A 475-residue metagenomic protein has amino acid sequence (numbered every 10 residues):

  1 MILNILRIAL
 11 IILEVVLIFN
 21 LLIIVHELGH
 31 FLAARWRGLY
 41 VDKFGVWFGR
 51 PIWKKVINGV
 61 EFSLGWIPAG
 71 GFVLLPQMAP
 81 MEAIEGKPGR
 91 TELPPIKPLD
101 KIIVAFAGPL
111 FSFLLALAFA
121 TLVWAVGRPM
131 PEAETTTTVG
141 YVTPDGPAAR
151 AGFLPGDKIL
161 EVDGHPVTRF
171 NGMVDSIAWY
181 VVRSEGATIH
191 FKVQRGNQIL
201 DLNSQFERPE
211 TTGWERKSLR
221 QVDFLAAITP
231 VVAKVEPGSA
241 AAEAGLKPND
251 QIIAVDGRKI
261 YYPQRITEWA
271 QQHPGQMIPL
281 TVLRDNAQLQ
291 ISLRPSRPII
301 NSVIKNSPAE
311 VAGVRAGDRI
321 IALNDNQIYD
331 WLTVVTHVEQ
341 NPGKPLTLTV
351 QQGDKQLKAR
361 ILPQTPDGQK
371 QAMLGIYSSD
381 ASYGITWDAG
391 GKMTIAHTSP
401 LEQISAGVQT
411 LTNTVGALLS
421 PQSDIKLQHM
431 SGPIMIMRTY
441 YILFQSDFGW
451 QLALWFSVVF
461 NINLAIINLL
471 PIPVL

Functional and structural regions predicted by a protein language model:
M1-W36: Long, highly hydrophobic alpha-helical transmembrane signal-anchor segments
I2, L6, T91-L99, K217-E243 (+7 more regions): Functional transmembrane alpha-helices
I2-L3, R35-F119, Q194, G213 (+1 more regions): Membrane-embedded helix-turn/re-entrant segments that form the catalytic/gating core of multi-pass membrane enzymes
F19-I23, L74, S112, A116 (+1 more regions): Alpha-helical transmembrane segments of multi-pass membrane proteins
H26-G29, L64, G108, N468: Divalent metal-coordination and catalytic microenvironments
R37-G38, D42, R128-P147, L154 (+1 more regions): Alpha-helical transmembrane signal-anchor/signal-peptide segments
T143-D157, S176-Y180, E236-D250, T267-W269 (+2 more regions): PDZ/PDZ-like domain micro-motif
L470-L475: Transmembrane helix boundary and interhelical junction motifs in multipass membrane proteins
